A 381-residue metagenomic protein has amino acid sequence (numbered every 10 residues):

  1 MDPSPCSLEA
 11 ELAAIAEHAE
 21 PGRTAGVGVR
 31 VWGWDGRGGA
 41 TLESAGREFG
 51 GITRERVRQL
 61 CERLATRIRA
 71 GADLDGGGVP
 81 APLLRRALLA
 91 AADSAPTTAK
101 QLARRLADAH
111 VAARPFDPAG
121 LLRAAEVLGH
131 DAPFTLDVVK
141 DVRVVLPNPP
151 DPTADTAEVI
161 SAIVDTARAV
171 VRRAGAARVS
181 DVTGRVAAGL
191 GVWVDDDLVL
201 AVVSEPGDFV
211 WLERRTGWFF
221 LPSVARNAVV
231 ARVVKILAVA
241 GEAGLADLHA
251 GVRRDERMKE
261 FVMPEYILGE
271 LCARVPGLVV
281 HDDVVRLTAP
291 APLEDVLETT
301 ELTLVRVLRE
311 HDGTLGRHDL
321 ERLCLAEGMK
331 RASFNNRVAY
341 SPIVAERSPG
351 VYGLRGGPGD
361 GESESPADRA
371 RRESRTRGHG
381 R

Functional and structural regions predicted by a protein language model:
M1-R381: C-terminal non-catalytic scaffold/interaction domains in large multidomain proteins
